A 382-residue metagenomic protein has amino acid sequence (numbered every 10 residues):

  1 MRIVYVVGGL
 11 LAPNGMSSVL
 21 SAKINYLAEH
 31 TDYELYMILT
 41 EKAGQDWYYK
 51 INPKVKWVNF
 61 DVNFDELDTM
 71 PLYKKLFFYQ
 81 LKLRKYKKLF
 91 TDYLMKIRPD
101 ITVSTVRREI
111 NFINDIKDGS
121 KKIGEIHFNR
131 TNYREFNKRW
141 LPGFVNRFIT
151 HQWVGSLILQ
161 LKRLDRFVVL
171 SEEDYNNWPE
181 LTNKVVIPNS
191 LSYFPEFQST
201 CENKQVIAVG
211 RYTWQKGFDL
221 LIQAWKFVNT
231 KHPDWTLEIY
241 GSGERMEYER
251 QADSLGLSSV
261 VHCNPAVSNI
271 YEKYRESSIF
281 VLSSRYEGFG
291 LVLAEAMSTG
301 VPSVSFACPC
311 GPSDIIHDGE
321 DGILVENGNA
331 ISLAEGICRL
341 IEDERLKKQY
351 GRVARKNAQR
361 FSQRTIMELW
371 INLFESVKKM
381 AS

Functional and structural regions predicted by a protein language model:
I3, I101-V103, I116-F136, R147: Active-site proximal beta-strand in glycosyltransferases
V6-P13, Y26, H30-F77, N177: N-terminal strand-loop element at the rim of the active site of nucleotide-sugar-dependent glycosyltransferases
N14-A22, K204, A208-F227, M246 (+1 more regions): A conserved mid-protein helix/loop that constitutes part of the nucleotide-sugar donor-binding site
M37-Q45, V209, T236-Y248: Glycosyltransferase donor-sugar binding loop
R147-E196: Donor nucleotide-sugar binding/catalytic pocket of nucleotide-sugar-dependent glycosyltransferases
A266, R285: Aromatic "clamp/platform" in nucleotide-sugar-dependent glycosyltransferases that forms part of the donor/acceptor
P302-F306: Short hydrophobic beta-strand element within catalytic cores of glycosyltransferases and related nucleotide-activated
H317-G319, I323-A330, C338-R345, Q359: Conserved acidic donor-binding segment of nucleotide-sugar-dependent glycosyltransferases
